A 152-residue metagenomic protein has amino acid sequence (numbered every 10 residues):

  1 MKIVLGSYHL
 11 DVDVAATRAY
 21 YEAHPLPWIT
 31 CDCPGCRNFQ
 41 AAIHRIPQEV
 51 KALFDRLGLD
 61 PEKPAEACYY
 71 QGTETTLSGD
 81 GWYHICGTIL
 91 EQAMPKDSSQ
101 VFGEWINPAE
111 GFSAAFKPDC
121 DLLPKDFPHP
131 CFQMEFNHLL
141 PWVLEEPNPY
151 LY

Functional and structural regions predicted by a protein language model:
M1-H44: Long, hydrophobic N-terminal alpha-helical segment
S7, G81, P130-Q133: N-terminal, helix-rich and Lys/Arg-enriched segments in bacterial and organellar proteins
W28-W82: Short, well-structured hydrophobic secondary-structure segments
P34, C86, E135-N137: Residues in well-ordered beta-strands of folded domains
N38, L90-Q92, P141-V143: Generic "edge-of-domain/loop-turn" microfeature
I43, P95, L144: Short acidic, gly/pro-rich beta-turn/loop elements at beta-sheet edges and active-site/ligand-binding grooves
P64-P128: Amphipathic protein-protein interaction modules
G111-Y152: Glycine-rich, aromatic-bearing surface loops/beta-hairpins
